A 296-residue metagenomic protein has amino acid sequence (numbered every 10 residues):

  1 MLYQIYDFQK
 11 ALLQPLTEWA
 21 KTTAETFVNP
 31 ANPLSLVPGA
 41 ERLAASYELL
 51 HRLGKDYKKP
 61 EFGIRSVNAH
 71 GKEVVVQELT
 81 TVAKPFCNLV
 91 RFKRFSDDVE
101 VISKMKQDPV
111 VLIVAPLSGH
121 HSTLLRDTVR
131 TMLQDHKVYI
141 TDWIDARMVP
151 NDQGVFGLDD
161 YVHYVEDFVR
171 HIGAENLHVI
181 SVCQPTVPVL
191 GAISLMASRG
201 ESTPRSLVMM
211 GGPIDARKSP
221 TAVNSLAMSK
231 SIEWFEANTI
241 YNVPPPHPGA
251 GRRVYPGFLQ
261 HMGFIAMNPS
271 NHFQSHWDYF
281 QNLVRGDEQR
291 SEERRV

Functional and structural regions predicted by a protein language model:
M1-A45, A192-R295: Alpha/beta-hydrolase-fold enzymes
V37-E48, R52-E61: N-terminal ligand-binding/catalytic initiation module
L53-D97, Q274-R295: Alpha/beta-hydrolase fold catalytic core
S66-N68, K72-V76, T80-V149: Short, surface-exposed "cap/lid" segments of acyl-processing enzymes
M148-P150, D160-L177, L190: Conserved acidic catalytic loop of the alpha/beta-hydrolase fold
P150-N151, P220: Conserved catalytic-core motifs of eukaryotic protein kinase domains, centered on the activation segment
D152-F156: Short glycine-enriched, charge-decorated loop/helix-capping segments at active-site entrances that position
S181-T186: Gly/Ala-rich beta-loop-alpha elbow adjacent to hydrolase catalytic centers
